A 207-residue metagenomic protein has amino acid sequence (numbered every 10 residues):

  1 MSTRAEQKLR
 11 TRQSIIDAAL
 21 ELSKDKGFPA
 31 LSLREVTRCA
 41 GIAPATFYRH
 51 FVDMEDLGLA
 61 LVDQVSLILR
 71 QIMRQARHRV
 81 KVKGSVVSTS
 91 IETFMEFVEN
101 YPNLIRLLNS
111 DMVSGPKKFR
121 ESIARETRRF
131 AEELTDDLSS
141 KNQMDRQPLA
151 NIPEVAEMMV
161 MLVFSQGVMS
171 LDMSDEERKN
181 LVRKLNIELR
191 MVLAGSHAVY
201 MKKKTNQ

Functional and structural regions predicted by a protein language model:
M1-K26, A30-C39, D56: Basic, helix-initiating cap at the start of DNA-binding domains
M1-R10, H197-Q207: N-terminal intrinsically disordered/low-complexity leader segments
S14, S23, F51, L57-V65 (+2 more regions): Alpha-helical DNA-contacting segments of helix-turn-helix folds
A40-F51: Short hydrophobic/aromatic patch on the recognition helix
L61-S90, E132-S140: Amphipathic alpha-helical linker/stalk segments
R74-N100, I152-M159, V182: Hydrophobic alpha-helical connector segments
E99-K118, V168-D172: Amphipathic alpha-helical segments used for helix-helix packing
K117-Q143, P153-V160, F164, R183 (+1 more regions): Amphipathic alpha-helical packing segments from all-alpha helical-bundle domains
